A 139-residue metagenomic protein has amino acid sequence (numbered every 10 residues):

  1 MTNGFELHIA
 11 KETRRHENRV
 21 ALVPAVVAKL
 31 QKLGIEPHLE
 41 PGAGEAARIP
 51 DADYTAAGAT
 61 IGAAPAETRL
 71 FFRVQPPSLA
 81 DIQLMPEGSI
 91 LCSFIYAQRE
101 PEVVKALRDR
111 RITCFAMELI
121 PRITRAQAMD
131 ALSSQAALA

Functional and structural regions predicted by a protein language model:
M1-E6, E12, L79-A139: Glycine/serine-rich phosphate-binding loop and adjoining beta1-alpha1 elements at the start of nucleotide-handling
T2-P41: N-terminal phosphate-binding or glycine-rich loops at protein starts, especially the Walker A/P-loop of NTPases
H16, T68-Q75, S89-Y96: Extracellular/luminal Protease-associated
I35, A59, I112: Short phosphate-binding/catalytic loops that engage adenosine nucleotides
H38-A59: N-terminal beta-loop-helix "entrance" segment that forms/cooperates in small-molecule cofactor or anionic ligand
A57-T68: Short acidic low-complexity segments
